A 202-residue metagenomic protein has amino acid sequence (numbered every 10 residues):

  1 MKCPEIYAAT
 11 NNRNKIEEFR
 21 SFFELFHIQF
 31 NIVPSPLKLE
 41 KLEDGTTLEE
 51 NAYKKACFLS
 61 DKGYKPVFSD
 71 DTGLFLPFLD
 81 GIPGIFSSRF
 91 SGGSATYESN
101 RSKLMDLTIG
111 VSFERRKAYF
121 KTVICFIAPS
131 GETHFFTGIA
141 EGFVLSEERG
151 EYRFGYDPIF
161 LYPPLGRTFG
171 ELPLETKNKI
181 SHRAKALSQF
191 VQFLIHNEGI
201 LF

Functional and structural regions predicted by a protein language model:
K2-Y7, R13-F202: Anionic-ligand binding patches
